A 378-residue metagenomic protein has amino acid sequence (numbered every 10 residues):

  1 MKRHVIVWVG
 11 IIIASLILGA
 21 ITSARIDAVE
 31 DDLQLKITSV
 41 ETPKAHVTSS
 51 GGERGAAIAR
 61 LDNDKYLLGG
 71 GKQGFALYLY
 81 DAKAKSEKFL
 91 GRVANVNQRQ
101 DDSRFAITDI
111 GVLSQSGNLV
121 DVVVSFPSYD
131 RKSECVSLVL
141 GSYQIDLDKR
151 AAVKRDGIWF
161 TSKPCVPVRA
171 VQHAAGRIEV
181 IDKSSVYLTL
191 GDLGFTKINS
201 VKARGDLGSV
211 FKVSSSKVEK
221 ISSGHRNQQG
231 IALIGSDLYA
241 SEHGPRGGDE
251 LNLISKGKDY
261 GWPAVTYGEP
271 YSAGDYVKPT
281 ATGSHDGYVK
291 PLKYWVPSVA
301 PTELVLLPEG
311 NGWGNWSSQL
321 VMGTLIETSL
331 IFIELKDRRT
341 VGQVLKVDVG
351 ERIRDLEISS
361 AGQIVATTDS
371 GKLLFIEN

Functional and structural regions predicted by a protein language model:
V7-S23: Hydrophobic membrane-insertion alpha-helices, especially the h-region of bacterial N-terminal signal peptides
I26-T38, A45, L68, F105 (+2 more regions): Beta-propeller domain segments
S50-D62, R99-L119, P167-S185, S223-D237 (+2 more regions): Beta-rich, blade/repeat-based domains predominating in secreted/periplasmic proteins but also intracellular
Y66-N95, L147-D148: Beta-propeller domains
G74-Y78, R131-S142, L207, G247-N252 (+2 more regions): Structural motif
L79-K85, S142-A151, I254-G261, I333-R339 (+1 more regions): Short loop/turn segments immediately following beta-strands, especially the blade-tip and inter-blade linker loops
R104, E134-E179: Asp-box/WD-like beta-propeller blade repeats and closely related beta-sheet repeat scaffolds
D355-N378: Blade-level signature of beta-propeller repeat domains, shared across WD40, Kelch, NHL, RCC1 and BNR/Asp-box propellers
